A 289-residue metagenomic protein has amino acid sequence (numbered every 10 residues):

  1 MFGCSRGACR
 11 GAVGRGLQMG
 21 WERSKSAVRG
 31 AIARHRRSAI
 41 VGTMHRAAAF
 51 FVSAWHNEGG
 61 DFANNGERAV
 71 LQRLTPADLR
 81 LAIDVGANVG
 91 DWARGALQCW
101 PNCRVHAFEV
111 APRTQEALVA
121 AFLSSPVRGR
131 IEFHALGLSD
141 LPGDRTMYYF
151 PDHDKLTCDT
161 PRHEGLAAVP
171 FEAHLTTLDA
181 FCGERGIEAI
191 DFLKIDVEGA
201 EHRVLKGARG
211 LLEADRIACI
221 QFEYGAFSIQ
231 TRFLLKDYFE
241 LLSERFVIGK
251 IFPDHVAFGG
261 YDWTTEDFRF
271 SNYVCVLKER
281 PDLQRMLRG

Functional and structural regions predicted by a protein language model:
F2-G289: Phosphate/nucleotide-binding beta-alpha loop and adjacent structural elements of enzyme active sites
